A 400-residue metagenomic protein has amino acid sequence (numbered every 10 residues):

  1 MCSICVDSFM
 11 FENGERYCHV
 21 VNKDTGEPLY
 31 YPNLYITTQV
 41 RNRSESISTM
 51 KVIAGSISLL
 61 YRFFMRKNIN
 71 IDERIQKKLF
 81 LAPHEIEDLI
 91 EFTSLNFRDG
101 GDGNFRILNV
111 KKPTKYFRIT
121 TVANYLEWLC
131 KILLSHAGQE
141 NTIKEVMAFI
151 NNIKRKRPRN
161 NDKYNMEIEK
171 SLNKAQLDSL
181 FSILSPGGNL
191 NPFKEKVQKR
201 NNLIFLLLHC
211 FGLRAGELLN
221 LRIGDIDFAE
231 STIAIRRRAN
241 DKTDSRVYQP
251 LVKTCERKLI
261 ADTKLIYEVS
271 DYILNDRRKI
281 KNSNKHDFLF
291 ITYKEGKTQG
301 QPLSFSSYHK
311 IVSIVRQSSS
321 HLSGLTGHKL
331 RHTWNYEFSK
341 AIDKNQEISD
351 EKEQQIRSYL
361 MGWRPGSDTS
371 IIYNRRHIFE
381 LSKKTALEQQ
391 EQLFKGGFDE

Functional and structural regions predicted by a protein language model:
N42-H136: Non-catalytic DNA-binding core/recognition domains of DNA-processing enzymes
K131-S135, L208-T232: Short, charged phosphate-coordinating catalytic segments
G138-L184, G296-T298: Flexible interdomain linker/hinge and immediately adjacent N-terminus of the catalytic tyrosine-recombinase domain
S182-A215: Basic, Lys/Arg- and aromatic-enriched nucleic-acid-binding interface segment
L190-N191, H309-Y359, W363-S367: Short, basic (Lys/Arg/His-rich) helix/loop patches that form interaction surfaces in the mid-to-C-terminal regions
N220-Y267: Conserved tyrosine-mediated DNA breakage-rejoining catalytic core shared by Y-recombinases
D262-S323: Active-site/catalytic core of tyrosine-dependent DNA strand-transfer enzymes
M361-Q390: Catalytic-site neighborhood detector that most strongly recognizes the C-terminal catalytic loop/helix of tyrosine
